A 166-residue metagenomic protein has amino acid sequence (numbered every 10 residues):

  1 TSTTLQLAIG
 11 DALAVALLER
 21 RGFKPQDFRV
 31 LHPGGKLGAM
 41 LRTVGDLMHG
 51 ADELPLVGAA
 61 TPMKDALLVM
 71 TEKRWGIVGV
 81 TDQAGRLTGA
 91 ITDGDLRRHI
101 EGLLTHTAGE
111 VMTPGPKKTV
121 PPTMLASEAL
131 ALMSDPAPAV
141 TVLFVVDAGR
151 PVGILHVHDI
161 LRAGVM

Functional and structural regions predicted by a protein language model:
T1-F23: Short alpha-helices
S2-Q6, G10, L37-M40, A59-M63 (+1 more regions): Generic structural signal for well-ordered, non-membrane alpha-helical segments in soluble metabolic enzymes
G10, A39-R42, H49-D52, D65 (+2 more regions): Short gly/pro-enriched beta-turn/loop segments at secondary-structure junctions
E19-H49: Internal, active-site/partner-interface "lid" segment
M40-L54, H106-K118: Bateman (tandem CBS) regulatory domains
L47, M70-K73, V78-D95, M133 (+1 more regions): A glycine-centered beta-loop-beta connector
L56-R74, I100, T119-D147, H158-M166: The conserved cystathionine-beta-synthase
R74-K117, P122: Helical hairpin unit composed of two closely spaced alpha helices linked by a short loop
